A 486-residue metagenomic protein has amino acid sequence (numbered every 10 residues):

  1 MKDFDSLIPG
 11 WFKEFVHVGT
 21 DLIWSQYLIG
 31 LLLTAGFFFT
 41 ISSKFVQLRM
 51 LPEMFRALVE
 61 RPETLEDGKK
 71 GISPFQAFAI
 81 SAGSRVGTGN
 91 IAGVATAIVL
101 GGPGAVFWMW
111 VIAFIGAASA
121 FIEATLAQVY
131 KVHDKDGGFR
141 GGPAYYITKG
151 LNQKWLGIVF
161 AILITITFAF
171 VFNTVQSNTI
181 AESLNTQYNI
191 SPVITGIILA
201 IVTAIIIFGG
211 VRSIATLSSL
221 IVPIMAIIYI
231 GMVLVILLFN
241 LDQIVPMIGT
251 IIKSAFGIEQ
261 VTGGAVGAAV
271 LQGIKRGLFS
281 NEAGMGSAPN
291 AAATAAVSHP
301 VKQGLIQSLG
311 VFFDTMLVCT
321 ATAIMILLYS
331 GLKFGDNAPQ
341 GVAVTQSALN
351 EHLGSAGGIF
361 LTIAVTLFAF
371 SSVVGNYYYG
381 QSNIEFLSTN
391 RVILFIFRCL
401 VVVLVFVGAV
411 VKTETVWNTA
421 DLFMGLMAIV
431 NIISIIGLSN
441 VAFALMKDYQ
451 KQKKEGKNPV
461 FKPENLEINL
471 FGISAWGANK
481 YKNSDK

Functional and structural regions predicted by a protein language model:
M1-T88, V99-G104, G437, V441-Y481 (+1 more regions): N-terminal alpha-helical transmembrane segments of multi-pass membrane transport and channel/translocase proteins
T20-E53, A57, V99-G137, F313-A321 (+2 more regions): Extracellular loop-to-transmembrane helix junctions
L31-F38, S42-F55, N178-L184, I190-L199 (+4 more regions): Membrane-interface loop-to-helix entry segments
F38-T40, I112-G137, P143-I207, I363-V373: Helix-loop-helix module between adjacent transmembrane segments
S42-Q47, G89-V94, P103, F170-A181 (+5 more regions): Transmembrane helix-loop junctions in multi-pass membrane proteins
F45-P74, T96-I98, G102-V106, W110 (+4 more regions): Flexible loop linkers connecting adjacent transmembrane helices in multi-pass alpha-helical membrane transporters
E66-L100, L126-A144, T148, A265-F312: Alpha-helical membrane segments and immediately flanking helix-loop junctions that form or couple to the substrate/ion
I122-K131, M232-T250, I258, G264 (+2 more regions): Extracellular/periplasmic helix-exit of transmembrane alpha-helices
